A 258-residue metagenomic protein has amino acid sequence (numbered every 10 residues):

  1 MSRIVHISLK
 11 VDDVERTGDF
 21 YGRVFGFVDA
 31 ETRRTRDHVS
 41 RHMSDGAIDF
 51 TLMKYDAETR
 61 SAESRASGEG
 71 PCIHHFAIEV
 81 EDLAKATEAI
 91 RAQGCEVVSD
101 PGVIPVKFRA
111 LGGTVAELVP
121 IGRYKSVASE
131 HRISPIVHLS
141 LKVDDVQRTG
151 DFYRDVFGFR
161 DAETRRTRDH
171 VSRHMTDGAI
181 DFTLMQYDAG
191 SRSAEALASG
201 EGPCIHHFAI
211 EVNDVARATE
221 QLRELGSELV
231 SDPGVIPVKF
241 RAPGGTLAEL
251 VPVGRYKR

Functional and structural regions predicted by a protein language model:
M1-G18, I73-I78, I121-G150, I205-I210 (+1 more regions): N-terminal beta-strand motif that seeds the catalytic metal site of vicinal oxygen chelate
M1-S2, S8-F50, K54-Y55, A86 (+7 more regions): Core segments of cupin and vicinal oxygen chelate
D45-A47, G68-I73, D177-A179, G200-I205: Short connector loops at helix/strand junctions that flank enzyme active sites, especially segments positioning acidic
T59-A62, D100, S191-E195, C204 (+1 more regions): A cross-kingdom feature marking solvent-exposed beta-strand/loop segments within repeated, beta-rich binding/scaffold
R65, S126-S129, L197: A detector for short, charged/polar N-terminal pre-domain segments
P71, V80-L83, P203, V212-V215: Short proline/glycine-enriched turn/loop motifs at strand-loop junctions of beta-rich domains
T87-R132, H174, T219-R258: Vicinal oxygen chelate
